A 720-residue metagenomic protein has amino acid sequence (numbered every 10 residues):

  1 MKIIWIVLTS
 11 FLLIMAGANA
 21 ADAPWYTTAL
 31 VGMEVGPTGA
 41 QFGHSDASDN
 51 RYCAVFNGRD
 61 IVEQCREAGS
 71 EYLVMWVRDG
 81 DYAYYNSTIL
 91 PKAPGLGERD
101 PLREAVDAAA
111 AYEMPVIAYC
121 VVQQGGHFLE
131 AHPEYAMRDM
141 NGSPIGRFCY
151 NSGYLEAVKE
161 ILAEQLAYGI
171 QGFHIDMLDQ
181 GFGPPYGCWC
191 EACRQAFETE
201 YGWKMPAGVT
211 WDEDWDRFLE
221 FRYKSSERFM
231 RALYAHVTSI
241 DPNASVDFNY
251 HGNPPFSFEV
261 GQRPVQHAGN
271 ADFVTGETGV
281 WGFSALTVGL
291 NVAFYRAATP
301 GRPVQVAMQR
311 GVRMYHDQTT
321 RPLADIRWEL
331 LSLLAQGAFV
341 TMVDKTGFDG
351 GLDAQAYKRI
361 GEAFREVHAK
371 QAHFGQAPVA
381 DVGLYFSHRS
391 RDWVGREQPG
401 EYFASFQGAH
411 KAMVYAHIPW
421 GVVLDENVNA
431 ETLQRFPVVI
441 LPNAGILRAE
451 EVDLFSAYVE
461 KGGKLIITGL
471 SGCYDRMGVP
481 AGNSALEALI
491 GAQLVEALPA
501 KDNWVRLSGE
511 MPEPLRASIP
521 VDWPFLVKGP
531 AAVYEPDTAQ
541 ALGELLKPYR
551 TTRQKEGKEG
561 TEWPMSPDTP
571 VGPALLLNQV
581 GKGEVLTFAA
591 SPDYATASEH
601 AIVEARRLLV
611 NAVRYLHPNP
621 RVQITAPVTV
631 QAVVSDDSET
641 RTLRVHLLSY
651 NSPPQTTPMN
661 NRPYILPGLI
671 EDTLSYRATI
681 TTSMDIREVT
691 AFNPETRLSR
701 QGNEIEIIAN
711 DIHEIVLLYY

Functional and structural regions predicted by a protein language model:
W5-M15: Bacterial N-terminal signal peptides
D22, T27-A29, R99, A105 (+5 more regions): Carbohydrate-binding surfaces of carbohydrate-active enzymes
W25-E34, S70-V77, E98-N141, H174-M177 (+1 more regions): Glycine-rich, aromatic-flanked loop segments that form ligand/cofactor-binding clefts across common enzyme folds
A47-A68, T88-Y112, E156, R228-F229 (+2 more regions): Aromatic- and glycine-enriched glycan-recognition loops and surfaces that form the carbohydrate-binding subsites
D49-R66, S152-E164, S257-Q266, P322-L330 (+1 more regions): Short, acidic/polar
C53, A118-Y168, M177, C193 (+3 more regions): Active-site-adjacent "subsite" loops/lids of carbohydrate-active enzymes
V55-D81, Y168, L330, A412 (+1 more regions): Catalytic domains of carbohydrate-active enzymes, especially glycoside hydrolases
R66-P101, Q124-I145, Y150, F182-C193 (+4 more regions): Aromatic-lined carbohydrate-binding/catalytic grooves of carbohydrate-active enzymes
